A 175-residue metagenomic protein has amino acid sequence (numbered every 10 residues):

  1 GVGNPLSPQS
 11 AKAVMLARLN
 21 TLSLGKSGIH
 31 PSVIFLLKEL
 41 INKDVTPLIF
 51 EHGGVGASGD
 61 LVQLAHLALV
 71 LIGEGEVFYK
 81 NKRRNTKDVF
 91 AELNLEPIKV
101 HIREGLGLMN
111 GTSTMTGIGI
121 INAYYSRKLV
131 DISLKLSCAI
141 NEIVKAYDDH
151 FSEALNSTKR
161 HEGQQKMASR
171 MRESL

Functional and structural regions predicted by a protein language model:
G1-L175: Conserved, well-structured ligand/cofactor-binding cores
